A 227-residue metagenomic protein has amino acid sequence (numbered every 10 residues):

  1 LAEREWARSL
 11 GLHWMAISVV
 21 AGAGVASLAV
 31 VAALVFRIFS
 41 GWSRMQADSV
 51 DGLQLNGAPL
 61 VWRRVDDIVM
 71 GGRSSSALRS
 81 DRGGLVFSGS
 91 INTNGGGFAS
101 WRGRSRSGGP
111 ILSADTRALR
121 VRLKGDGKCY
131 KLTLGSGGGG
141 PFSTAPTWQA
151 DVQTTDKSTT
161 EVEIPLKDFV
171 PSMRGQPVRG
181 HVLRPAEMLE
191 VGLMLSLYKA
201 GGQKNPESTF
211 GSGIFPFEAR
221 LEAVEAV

Functional and structural regions predicted by a protein language model:
A2-E3, I164: Membrane-proximal N-terminal segments immediately preceding the first transmembrane helix
R4-A23: Membrane-penetrating hydrophobic segments
S18, L28-V227: Beta-rich carbohydrate-recognition modules and glycan-binding surfaces
